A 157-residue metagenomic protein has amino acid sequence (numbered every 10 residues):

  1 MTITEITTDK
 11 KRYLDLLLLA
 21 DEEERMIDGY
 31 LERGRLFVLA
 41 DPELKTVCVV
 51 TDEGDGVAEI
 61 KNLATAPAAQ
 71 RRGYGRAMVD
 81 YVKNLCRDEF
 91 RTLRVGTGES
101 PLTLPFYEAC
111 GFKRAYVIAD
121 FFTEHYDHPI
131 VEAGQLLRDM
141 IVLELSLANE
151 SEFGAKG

Functional and structural regions predicted by a protein language model:
M1-D9, I141, L145-G157: Conserved N-terminal entry element of GNAT/NAT acetyltransferase domains
T4-P67, V79: Acetyl-CoA-dependent GNAT
R33, P101-T103, F122-E124: Short secondary-structure capping/turn micro-motifs that flank functional sites
G34-L36, L137-L143: Short hydrophobic/aromatic beta-strand or adjacent loop that forms the aromatic wall/cage of a ligand/substrate-binding
A69, G73-Y81: Conserved acetyl-CoA pyrophosphate-binding loop and the N-cap/start of the following alpha-helix in GNAT-like
L85-E99: Conserved GNAT acetyl-CoA-binding A-motif
R94-G96, E108, K113-L136: Conserved catalytic-core motifs of GNAT/GCN5-like acyltransferases
